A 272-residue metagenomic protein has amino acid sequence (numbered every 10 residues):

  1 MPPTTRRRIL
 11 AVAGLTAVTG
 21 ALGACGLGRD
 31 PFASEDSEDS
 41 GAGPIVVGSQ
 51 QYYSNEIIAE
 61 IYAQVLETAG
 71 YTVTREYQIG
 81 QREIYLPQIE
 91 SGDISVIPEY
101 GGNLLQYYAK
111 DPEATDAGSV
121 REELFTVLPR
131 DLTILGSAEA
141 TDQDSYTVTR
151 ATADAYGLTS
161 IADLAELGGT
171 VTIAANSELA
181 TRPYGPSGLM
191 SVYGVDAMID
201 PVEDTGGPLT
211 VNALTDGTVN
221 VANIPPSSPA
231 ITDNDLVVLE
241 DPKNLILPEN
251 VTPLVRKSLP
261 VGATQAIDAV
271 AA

Functional and structural regions predicted by a protein language model:
R6-L10: N-terminal export leaders
A21-A24: C-terminal motif of bacterial Sec signal peptides marking the signal peptidase cleavage site
G26-R29: Bacterial signal peptide processing site
A42-T74, I79, E139-L209: Bilobed "Venus flytrap"/periplasmic-binding protein-like clamshell domains and structurally analogous long
I89-E90, V211-T215: Hydrophobic residues within well-ordered alpha-helices
S95-E99, V219-P225: Paired acidic/hydrophobic, glycine-rich loop segments that form the ligand-binding mouth/hinge of periplasmic-binding
Y108-L135, T218, A230-K243: Ligand-binding "clamshell"
D144-D154, E249-G262: A bilobed periplasmic-binding-protein/Venus flytrap-type ligand-binding module shared by bacterial periplasmic
